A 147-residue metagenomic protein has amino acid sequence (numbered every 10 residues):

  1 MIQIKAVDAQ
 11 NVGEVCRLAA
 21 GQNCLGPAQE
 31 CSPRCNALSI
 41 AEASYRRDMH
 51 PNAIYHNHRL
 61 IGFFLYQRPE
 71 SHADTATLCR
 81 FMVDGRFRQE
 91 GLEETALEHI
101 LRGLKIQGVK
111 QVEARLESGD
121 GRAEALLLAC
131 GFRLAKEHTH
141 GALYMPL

Functional and structural regions predicted by a protein language model:
I2-R86, L97-H99, G103, Q107 (+1 more regions): Acetyl-CoA-dependent GNAT
A73, G91, R122: Residues that form or flank phosphate/diphosphate-binding pockets in enzymes that use nucleotide phosphates
R80-M82, E113-R115, Y144: Short aromatic/hydrophobic contact patches that present stacked aromatics for nucleic-acid/ligand binding
D84-R86, E90, S118-G119: Active-site acidic-Proline motif in GNAT/NAT acetyltransferases
E94, S118-K136: Conserved active-site alpha-helix within GNAT-family acetyltransferase domains
L104-L116: Conserved GNAT acetyl-CoA-binding A-motif
R133, H140-L147: Terminal substrate-recognition subdomain of acyl/acetyltransferases
